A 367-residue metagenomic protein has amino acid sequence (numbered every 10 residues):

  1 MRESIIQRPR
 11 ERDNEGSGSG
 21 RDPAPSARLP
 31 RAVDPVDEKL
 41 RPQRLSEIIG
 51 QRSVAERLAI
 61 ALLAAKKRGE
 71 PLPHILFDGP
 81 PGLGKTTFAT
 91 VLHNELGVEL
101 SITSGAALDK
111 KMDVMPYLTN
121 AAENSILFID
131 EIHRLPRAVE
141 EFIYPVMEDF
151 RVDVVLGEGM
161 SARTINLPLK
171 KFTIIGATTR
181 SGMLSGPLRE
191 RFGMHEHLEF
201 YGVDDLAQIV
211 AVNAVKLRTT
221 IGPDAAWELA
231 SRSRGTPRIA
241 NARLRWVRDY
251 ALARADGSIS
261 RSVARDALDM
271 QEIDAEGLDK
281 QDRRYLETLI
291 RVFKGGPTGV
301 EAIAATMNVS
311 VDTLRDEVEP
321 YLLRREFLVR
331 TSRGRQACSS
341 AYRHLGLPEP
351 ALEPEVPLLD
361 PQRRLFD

Functional and structural regions predicted by a protein language model:
A32-D78, D113-M115, T119, D224: Pre-Walker A (pre-P-loop) alpha-helix and adjacent loop at the N terminus of AAA/AAA+ ATPase modules, a conserved
L63, A138-K171, M194, V318: Conserved catalytic/switch belt of AAA+ P-loop NTPases
L63-G105, P116-E123, Y144, T179: Walker A/P-loop
L92, K111, S125-V155, S181-R191: Conserved AAA+/SF3 P-loop NTPase catalytic/coupling segment centered on the Walker-B
M183-S231, N241-A242: Conserved AAA+ ATPase core "coupling" helix
G222-P223, S233-R248, S258-S260, L278-K280 (+2 more regions): The conserved phosphate-sensing helix
A226, L244, D249-E272, D282 (+1 more regions): Conserved C-terminal helix/linker of AAA+ ATPases
A226-R232, R238-A253, R284-E287, E301-A302 (+1 more regions): C-terminal helical "lid" of AAA+/P-loop NTPase domains
